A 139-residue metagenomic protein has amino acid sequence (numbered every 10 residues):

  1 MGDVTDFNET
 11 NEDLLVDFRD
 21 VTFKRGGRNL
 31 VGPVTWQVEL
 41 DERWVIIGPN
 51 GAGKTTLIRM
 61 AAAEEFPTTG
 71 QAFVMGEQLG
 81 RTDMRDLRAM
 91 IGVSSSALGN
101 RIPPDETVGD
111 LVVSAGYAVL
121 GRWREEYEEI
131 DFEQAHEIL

Functional and structural regions predicted by a protein language model:
V16, V31-P33: Conserved structural motif at the start of ABC-family nucleotide-binding domains
R28-N29, R85: Short coil-to-beta microelement around the adenine-binding A-loop and adjacent beta1/P-loop entry of ABC ATPase
I47-P49: The feature captures the beta-strand-to-loop junction immediately N-terminal to the Walker
A62: Helix-to-loop junction immediately C-terminal to a conserved catalytic motif
G70-G80: Conserved ABC transporter NBD signature motif
Q78-G92, G121-E129: ABC ATPase NBD coupling module
S96-L139: ABC-family P-loop ATPase nucleotide-binding domains
